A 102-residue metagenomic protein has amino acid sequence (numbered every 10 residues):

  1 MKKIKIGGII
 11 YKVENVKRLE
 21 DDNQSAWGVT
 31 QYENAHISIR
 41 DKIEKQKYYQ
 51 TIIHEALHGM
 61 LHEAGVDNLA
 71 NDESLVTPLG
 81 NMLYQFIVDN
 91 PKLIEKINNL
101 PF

Functional and structural regions predicted by a protein language model:
M1-K47, E63-F102: Metalloprotease/metallohydrolase-associated module, dominated by Zn2+-dependent proteases
Q50-H62: Active-site recognition of the HExxH zinc-binding catalytic motif
